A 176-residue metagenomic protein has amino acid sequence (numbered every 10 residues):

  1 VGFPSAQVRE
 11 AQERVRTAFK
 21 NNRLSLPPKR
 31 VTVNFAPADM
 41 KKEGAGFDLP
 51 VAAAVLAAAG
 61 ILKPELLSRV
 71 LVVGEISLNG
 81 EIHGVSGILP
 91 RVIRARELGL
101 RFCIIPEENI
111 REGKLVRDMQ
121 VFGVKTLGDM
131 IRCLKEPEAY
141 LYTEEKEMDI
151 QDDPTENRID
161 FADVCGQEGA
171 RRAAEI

Functional and structural regions predicted by a protein language model:
V1-I176: Peripheral, non-AAA+ core regions of ATP-driven protein-machinery
